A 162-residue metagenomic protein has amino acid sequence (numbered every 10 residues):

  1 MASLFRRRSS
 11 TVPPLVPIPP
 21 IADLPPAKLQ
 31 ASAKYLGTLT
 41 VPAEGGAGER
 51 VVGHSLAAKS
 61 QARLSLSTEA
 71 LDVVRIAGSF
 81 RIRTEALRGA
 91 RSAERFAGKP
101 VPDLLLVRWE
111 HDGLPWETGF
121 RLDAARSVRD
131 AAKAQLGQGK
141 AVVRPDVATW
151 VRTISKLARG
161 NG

Functional and structural regions predicted by a protein language model:
L4-R63: Anionic N-terminal interaction surfaces
I18-I21, I76, I82, V128 (+1 more regions): Weak global preference for isoleucine
Y35-T40, G46, V74, T84 (+2 more regions): Generic detector of bulky aromatic hydrophobic side chains
E44-G48, G53, E69, G89 (+1 more regions): Generic, low-specificity signal for short hydrophobic/alpha-helical stretches with a mild N-terminal bias, encompassing
L56-A97: Phosphoinositide-binding peripheral membrane targeting modules
G89-G162: Acidic, Ser/Thr- and proline-rich intrinsically disordered linker/docking segments of eukaryotic scaffolds
